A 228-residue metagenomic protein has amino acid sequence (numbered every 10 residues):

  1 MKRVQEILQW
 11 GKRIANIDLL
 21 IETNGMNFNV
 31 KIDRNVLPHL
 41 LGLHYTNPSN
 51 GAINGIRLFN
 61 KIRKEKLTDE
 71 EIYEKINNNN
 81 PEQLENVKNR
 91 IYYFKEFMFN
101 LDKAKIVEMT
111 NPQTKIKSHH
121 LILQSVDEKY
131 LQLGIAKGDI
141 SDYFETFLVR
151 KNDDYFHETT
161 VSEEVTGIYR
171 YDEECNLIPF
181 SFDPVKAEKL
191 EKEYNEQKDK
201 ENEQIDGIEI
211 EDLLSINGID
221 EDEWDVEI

Functional and structural regions predicted by a protein language model:
M1-H119, I168-I228: An acidic, glycine-rich, mixed-charge low-complexity segment common to nucleic-acid enzymes
S118-V126: Short beta-strand segments that buttress and anchor functional surface loops
S125-P184: Compact beta-sheet-dominated globular domain cores
